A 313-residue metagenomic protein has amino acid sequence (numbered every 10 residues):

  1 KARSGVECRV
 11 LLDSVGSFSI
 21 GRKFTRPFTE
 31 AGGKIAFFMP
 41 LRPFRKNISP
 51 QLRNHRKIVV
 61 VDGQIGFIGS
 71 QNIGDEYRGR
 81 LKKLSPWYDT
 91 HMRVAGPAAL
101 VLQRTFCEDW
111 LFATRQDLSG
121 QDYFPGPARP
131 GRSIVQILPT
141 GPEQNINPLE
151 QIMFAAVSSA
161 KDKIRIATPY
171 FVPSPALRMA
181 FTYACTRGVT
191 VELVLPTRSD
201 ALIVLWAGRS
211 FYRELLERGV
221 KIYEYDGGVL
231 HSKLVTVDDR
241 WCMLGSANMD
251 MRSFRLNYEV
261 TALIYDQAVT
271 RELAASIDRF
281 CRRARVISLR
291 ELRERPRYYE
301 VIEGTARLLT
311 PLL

Functional and structural regions predicted by a protein language model:
K1-L313: Charged, low-complexity intrinsically disordered terminal segments
